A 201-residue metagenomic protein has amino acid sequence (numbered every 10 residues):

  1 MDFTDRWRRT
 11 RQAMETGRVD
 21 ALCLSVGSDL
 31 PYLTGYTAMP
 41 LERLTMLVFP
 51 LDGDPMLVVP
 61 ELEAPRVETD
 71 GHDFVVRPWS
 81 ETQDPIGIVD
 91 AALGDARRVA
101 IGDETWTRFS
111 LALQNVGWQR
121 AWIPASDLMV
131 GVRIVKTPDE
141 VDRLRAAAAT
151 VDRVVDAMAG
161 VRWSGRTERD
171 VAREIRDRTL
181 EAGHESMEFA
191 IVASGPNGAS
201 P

Functional and structural regions predicted by a protein language model:
M1-R153: A composition/biophysics-driven feature that prefers long, compositionally simple stretches
M14, R162, T179: Hydrophobic pocket-lining residues that define ligand/cofactor binding sites across diverse proteins
L30-P40, S126-V130, V135, R166-P201: Short catalytic-site patches enriched in acidic/histidine residues that coordinate or position cofactors/metals
G102, A159-R166: Conserved short loop/turn motifs at secondary-structure junctions
A148-A159, E168, I175-R176: Active-site pocket-lining segments that scaffold enzyme catalytic pockets across diverse folds
T150-D156, S164, E181-E185: Secondary-structure boundary elements
